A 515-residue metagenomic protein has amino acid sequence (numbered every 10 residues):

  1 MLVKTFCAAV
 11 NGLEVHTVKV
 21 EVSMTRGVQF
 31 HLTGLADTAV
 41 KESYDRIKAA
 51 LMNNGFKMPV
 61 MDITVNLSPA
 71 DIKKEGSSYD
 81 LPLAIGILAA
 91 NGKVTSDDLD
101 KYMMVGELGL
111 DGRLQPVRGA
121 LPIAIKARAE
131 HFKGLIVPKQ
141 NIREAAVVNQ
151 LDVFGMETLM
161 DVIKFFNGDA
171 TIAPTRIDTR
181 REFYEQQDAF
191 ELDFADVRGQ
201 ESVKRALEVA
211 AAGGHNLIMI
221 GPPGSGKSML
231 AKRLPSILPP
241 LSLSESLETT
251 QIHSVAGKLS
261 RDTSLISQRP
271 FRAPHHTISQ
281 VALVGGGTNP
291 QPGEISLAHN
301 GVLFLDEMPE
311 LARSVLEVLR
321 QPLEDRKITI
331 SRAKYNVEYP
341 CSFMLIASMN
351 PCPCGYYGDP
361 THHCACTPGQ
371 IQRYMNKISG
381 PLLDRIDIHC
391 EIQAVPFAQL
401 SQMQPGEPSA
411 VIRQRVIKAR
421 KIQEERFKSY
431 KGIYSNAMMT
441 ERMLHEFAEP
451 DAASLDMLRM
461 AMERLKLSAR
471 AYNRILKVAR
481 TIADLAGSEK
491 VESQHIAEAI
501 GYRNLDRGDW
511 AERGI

Functional and structural regions predicted by a protein language model:
M1-I218, S225, S331, A471-Y472 (+1 more regions): Peripheral, non-AAA+ core regions of ATP-driven protein-machinery
A39-Y44, P59, N66-G76, N289-P290 (+1 more regions): Basic, amphipathic alpha-helical bundle interface domains used for macromolecular binding and assembly
D111, L305-A312, G355: Catalytic P-loop NTPase motifs of RecA-like helicase/translocase cores
A170-V209, G213, P240-I295: P-loop NTPase nucleotide-binding/switch module
M219-S260, D325: Walker A/P-loop
G221, G285, E307: The Walker A (P-loop) glycine that initiates the GxxxxGKT/S ATP-binding motif of P-loop NTPases
N300, D306-E307, V318: Walker B catalytic acidic pair
